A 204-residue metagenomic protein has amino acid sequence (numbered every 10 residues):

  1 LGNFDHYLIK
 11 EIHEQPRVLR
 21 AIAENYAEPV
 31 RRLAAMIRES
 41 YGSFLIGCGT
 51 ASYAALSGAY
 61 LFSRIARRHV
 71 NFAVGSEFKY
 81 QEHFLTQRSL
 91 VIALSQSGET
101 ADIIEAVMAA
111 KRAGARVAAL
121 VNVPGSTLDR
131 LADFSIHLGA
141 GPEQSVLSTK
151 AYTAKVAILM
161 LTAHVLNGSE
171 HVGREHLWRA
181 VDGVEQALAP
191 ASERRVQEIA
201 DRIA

Functional and structural regions predicted by a protein language model:
L1-M36, A51, Y60-A66, F78-F84 (+2 more regions): N-terminal segments that mediate ammonia production and transfer in glutamine-dependent amidotransferase systems
A35-E185: Glycine-rich phosphate-binding loops that contact phosphosugars or nucleotide phosphates
R202-A204: Long hydrophobic segments that form regular secondary structure
